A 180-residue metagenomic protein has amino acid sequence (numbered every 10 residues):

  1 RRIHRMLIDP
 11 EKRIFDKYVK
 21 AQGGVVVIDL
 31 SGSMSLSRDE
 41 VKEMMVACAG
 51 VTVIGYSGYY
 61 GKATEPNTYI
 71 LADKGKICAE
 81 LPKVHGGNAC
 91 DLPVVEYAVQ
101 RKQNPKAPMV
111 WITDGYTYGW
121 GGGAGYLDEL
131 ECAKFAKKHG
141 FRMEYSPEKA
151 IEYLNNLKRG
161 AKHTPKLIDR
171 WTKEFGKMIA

Functional and structural regions predicted by a protein language model:
R1-V25, G32-G50: Acidic, polar low-complexity linker/tail segments
V19, Y56-Y59: Aromatic-residue hotspot detector
G23-V25, K106-I112: Structural motif
I28, G55-S57, W111-D114: Short beta-strand/turn micro-motifs composed of small residues that flank or help shape donor/cofactor-binding pockets
L30-V41, Y59-Y60, Y116-G119: Short acidic, Gly/Ser-rich segments with clustered Asp/Glu that frequently serve as metal-coordination loops in enzyme
D39-E40, H85-A89, Y116-A180: VWA/integrin I-like adhesion module and closely mimicked acidic/polar interface patches used
Y60-P105, T117-W120, Y145-A150: Von Willebrand factor
A98-K102, A107-M109, E129-C132, A136: Nuclease catalytic cores that cleave nucleic-acid phosphodiester bonds, predominantly acidic two-metal-ion
